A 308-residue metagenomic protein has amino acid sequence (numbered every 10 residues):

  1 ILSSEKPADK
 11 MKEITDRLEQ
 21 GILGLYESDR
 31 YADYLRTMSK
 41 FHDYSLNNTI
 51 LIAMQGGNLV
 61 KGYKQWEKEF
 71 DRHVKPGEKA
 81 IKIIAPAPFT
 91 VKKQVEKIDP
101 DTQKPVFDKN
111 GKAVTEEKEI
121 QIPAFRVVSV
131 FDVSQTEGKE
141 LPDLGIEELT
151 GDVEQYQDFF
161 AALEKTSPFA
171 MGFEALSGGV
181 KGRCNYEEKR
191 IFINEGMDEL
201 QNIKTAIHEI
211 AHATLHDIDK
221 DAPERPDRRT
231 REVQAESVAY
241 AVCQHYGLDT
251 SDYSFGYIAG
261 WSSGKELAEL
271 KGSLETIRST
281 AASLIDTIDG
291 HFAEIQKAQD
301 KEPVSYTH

Functional and structural regions predicted by a protein language model:
I1-Y306: N-terminal accessory/interface modules of nucleic-acid-binding and processing proteins
